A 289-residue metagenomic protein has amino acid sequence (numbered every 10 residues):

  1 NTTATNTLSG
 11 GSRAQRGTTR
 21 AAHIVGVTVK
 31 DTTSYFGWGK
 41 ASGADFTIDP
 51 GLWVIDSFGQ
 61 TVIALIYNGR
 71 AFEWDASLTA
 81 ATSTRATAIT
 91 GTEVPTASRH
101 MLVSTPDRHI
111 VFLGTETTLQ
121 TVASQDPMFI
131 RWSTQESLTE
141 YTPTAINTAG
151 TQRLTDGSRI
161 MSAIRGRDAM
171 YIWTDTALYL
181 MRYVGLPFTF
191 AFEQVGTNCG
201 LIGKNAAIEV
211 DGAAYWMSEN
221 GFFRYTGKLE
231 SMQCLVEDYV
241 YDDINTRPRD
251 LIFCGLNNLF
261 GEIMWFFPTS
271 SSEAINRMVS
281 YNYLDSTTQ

Functional and structural regions predicted by a protein language model:
N1-G51, L78-S83, E93: Small/polar beta-strand repeat architecture
T32-G39, P95-Y179, F266-Y283: N-terminal beta-propeller domains
Y35-G59, E93-D107, R153-G166, G203-V210 (+1 more regions): Structural signature of eukaryotic scaffold interfaces centered on beta-propeller domains
F36-G43, T84-T92, N147-L154, A191-G196: A short beta-strand motif characteristic of beta-propeller blades
F72-A88, T121-T151, L180-A191, F223-E237 (+1 more regions): Surface-exposed loop/turn elements that mediate protein-protein interactions on large endomembrane-trafficking
T155-Q289: Beta-sheet-dominated scaffold domains
